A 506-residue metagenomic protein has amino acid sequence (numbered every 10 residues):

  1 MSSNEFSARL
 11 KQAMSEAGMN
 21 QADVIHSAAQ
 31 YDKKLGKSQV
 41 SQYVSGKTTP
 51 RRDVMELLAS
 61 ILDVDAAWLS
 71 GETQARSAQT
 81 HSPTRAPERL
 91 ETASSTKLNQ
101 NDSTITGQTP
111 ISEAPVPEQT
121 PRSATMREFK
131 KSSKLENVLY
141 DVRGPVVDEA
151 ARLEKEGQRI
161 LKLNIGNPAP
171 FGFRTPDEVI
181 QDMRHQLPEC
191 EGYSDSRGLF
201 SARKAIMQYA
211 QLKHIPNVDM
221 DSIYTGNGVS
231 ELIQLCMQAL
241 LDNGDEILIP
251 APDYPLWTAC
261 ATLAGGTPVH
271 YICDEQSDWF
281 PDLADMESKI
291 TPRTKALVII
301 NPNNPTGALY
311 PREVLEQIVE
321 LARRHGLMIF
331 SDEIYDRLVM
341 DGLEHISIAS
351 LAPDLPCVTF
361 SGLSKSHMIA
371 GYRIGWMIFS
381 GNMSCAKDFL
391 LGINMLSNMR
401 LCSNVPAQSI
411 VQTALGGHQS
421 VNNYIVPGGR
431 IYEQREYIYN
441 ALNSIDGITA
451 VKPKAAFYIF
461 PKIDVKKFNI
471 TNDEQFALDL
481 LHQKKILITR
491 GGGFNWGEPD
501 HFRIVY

Functional and structural regions predicted by a protein language model:
M1-A28, R89-L90: A short, Lys/Arg-rich alpha-helix, primarily the initiator
Q30-P50, E72: Recognition helix of helix-turn-helix/homeodomain-like DNA-binding domains that insert into the DNA major groove
R127-G228, L235, C402, A414-H418: N-terminal small-domain helix-loop-helix segment of the aminotransferase-like
A239-A261: Conserved PLP-anchoring active-site segment centered on the Schiff-base-forming lysine
V269, D274-E344: Active-site phosphate-binding strand-loop segment of PLP-dependent enzymes
P353-G429, Y439-A441: Conserved core segment of the aminotransferase class I/II
Q412, G428-Y439, A450-D464, E498: Conserved glycine-rich beta-strand-loop-beta hairpin in the small C-terminal domain of fold type I
F460-N469, K484-Y506: Conserved PLP-binding active-site segment of the aspartate aminotransferase-like
